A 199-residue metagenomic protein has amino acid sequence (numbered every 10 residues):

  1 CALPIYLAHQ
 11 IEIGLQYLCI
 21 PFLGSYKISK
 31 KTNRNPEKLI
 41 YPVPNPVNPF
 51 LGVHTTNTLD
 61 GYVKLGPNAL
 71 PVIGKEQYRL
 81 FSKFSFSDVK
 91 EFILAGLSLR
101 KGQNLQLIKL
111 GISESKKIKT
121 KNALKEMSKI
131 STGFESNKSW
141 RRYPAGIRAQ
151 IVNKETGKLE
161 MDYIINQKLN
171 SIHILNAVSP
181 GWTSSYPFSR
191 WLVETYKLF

Functional and structural regions predicted by a protein language model:
C1, D60, Q167-S171: Short, solvent-exposed coil/turn segments at beta-strand boundaries
A2-F84: Flavin-dependent oxidoreductases
C19, V63, P67-K121: Dinucleotide-binding/catalytic capping subdomain of oxidoreductase cores
G61, D88-V89, Y196-F199: Short, intrinsically disordered/low-complexity patches at protein termini and at juxtamembrane boundaries
I93-F199: C-terminal catalytic lobe of FAD-dependent flavoproteins
